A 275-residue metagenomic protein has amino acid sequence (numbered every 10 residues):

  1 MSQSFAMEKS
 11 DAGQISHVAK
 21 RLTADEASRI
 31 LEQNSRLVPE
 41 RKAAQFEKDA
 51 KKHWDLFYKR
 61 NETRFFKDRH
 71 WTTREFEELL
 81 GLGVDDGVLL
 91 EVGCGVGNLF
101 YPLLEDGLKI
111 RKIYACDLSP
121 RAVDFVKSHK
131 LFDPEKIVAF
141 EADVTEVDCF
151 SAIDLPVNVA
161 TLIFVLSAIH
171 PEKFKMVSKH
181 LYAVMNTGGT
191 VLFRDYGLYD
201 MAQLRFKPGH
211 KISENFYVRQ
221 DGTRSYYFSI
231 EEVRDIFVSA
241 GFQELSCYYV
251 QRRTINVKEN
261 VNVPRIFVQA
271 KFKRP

Functional and structural regions predicted by a protein language model:
M1-K48, L56: N-terminal auxiliary segments of SAM/dcSAM-dependent transferases
S2-D11, R36, A240-P275: C-terminal lobe and adjacent flexible extensions of AdoMet/dcAdoMet transferase-like proteins
F65-G87, N98, P102: Conserved alpha-helix/loop element of class I SAM-dependent methyltransferases that forms part of the SAM/SAH-binding
G87-D148: Class I SAM-dependent methyltransferase SAM/SAH-binding core
C149-A160: A short acidic, Gly/Pro-enriched loop at the edge of an enzyme's catalytic core that lines a small-molecule cofactor
K175-T187: A short glycine-rich, Lys/Arg-flanked "PGG" loop and its adjoining helix->strand segment in the class I
G188-D195: Conserved beta-strand signature within the Rossmann-like core of class I S-adenosyl-L-methionine
G197-E259: C-terminal alpha-helical "lid/dimerization" subdomain adjacent to the S-adenosyl-L-methionine
